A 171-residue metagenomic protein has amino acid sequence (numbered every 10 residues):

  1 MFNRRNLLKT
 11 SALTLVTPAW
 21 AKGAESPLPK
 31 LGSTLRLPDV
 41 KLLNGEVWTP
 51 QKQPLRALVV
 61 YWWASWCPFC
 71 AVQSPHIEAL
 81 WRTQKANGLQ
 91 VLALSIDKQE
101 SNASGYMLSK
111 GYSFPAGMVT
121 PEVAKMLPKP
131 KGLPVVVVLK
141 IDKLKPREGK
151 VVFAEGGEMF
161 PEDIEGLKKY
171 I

Functional and structural regions predicted by a protein language model:
M1-T14: N-terminal secretory signal peptides and thylakoid transit peptides that target proteins across membranes
T17-L37: N-proximal helix/coil linker or "cap" segments that precede and/or mark the start of modular domains
P38, W62-W63, Y106, F114: Conserved hydrophobic/aromatic "anchor" residues that stabilize well-ordered secondary structure elements
P38-L58: A short beta-strand-turn-helix
W62-H76: Conserved redox-active cysteine motifs that mediate thiol-disulfide chemistry, especially di-cysteine Cys-X(1-2)-Cys
A64-P68, D97-E100, E122, E158-M159: Solvent-exposed loop/turn segments at secondary-structure junctions within structured extracellular/periplasmic domains
K85-T120: Conserved segment of the thioredoxin-like fold in thiol-based oxidoreductases
Y112, P121-G166: Thiol/disulfide oxidoreductase modules built on the thioredoxin-like
